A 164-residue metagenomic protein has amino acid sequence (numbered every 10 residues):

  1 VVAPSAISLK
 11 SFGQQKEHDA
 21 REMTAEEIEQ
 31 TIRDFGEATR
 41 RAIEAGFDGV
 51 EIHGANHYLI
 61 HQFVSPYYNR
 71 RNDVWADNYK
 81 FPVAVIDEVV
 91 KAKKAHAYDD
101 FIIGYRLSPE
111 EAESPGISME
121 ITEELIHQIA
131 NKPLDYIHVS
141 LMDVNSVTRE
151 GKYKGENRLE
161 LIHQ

Functional and structural regions predicted by a protein language model:
V1-Q164: Flavin-dependent oxidoreductase catalytic cores
